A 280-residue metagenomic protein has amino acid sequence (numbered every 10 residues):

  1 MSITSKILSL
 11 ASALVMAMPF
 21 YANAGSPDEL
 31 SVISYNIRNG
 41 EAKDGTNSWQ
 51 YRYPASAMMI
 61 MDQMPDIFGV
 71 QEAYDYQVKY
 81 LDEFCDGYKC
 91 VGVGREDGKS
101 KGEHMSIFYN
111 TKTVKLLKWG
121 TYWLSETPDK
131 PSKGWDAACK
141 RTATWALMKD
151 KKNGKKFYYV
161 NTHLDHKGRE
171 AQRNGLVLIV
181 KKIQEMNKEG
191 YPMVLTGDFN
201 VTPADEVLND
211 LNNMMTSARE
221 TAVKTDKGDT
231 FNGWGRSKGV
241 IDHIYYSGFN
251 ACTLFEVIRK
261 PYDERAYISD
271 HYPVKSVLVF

Functional and structural regions predicted by a protein language model:
I3, I7, A22-F84, D97-G102 (+2 more regions): N-terminal, active-site-proximal structural segment of metallo-dependent hydrolase catalytic domains
S9-P19: Bacterial N-terminal signal peptides
E29-A42, M105, L117-Y122, K155-D165: Active-site-proximal beta-strand elements of phosphoester/diester hydrolases
S34-P54, L124-A138, D165-G168: Acidic/histidine-rich helix-loop elements that form or flank divalent-metal/phosphate-binding sites at the catalytic
R38, Y74, H163-D165, F199-T202 (+2 more regions): Catalytic metal-binding/acid-base residues of hydrolase active sites
I67-K156, A251, E256-I258: Structured beta-strand-rich core segments of catalytic domains in phosphoester-bond hydrolases
G69-Q71, G92-V93, V194-D198, S217-T221: Active-site neighborhood of phospho(di)ester-bond hydrolases with catalytic His/Asp-centered motifs
E170, N174, K181-M193, V201-F280: Metal-dependent phosphoester-hydrolase catalytic domains
